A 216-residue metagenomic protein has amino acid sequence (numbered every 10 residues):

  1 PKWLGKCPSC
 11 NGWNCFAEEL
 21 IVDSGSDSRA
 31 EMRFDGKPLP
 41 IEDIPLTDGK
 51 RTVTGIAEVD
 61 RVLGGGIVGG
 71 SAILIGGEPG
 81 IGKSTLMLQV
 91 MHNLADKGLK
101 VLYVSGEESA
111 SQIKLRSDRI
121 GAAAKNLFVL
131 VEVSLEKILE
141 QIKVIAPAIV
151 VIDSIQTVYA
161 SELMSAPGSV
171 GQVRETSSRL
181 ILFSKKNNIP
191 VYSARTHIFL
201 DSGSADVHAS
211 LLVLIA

Functional and structural regions predicted by a protein language model:
P1-G36: Interdomain "pre-motor" coupling segment immediately N-terminal to P-loop NTPase/helicase cores
L4, T52-I56, D60, G69 (+6 more regions): Amphipathic alpha-helical transducer elements in NTP-driven molecular machines
C15, P79-I81, E107-S111, R119-A122 (+5 more regions): Conserved nucleotide-binding/hydrolysis micro-motifs of P-loop NTPases
A30-A123, L139: The Walker A/P-loop phosphate-binding site
D48-G49, G76, A124-E132, A160-R174: Flexible beta-alpha connector loops of hexameric P-loop NTPases
K97, I145, K186-N187: Helix C-cap/helix->beta junction micro-motif
E140-V151: Proline-aspartate-enriched helix->loop->beta-strand connector
R174, S178-A216: Phosphate-binding/switch region of NTP-binding enzymes
